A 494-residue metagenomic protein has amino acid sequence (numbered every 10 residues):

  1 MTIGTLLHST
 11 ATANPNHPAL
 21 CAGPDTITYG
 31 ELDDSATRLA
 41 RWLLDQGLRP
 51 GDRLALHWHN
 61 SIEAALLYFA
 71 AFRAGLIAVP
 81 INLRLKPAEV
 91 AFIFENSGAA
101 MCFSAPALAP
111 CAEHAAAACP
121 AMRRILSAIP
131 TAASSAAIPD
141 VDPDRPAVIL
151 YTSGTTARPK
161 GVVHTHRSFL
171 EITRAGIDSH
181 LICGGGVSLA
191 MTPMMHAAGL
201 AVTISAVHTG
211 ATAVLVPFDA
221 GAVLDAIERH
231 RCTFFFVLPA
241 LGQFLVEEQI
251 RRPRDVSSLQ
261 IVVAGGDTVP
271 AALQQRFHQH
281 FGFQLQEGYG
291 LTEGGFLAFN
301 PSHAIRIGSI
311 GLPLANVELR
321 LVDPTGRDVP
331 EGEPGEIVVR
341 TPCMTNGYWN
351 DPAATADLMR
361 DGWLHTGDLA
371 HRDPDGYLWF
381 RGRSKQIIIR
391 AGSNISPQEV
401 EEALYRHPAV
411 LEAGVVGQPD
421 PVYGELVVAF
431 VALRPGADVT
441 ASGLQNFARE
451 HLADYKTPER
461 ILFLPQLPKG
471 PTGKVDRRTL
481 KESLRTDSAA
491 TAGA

Functional and structural regions predicted by a protein language model:
N16, S134-Y151, R158, L181-V187: Conserved pre-ATP/AMP-binding loop-to-beta segment of ANL
D25, A40-L85, N394: Conserved AMP-binding/adenylate-forming
T28-G30, A147-R174: Conserved AMP-binding A3 loop
L85, C102-S104, F235, T341 (+6 more regions): AMP-binding/adenylate-forming catalytic core of the ANL superfamily
L170-V187, M195-T233, E248-Q249: Conserved AMP-binding/adenylation subdomain of ANL enzymes
H208, C232-F236, V246-I307, E318: Gly/Ser/Thr-rich phosphate-binding loop
L312-N316, R327-L358, I395: Conserved ATP/PPi-binding loop(s) of AMP-dependent carboxylate-activating enzymes
R320-V338, P374-D375, A437-A441, D476: Conserved beta-loop-beta connector loops within the AMP-binding
